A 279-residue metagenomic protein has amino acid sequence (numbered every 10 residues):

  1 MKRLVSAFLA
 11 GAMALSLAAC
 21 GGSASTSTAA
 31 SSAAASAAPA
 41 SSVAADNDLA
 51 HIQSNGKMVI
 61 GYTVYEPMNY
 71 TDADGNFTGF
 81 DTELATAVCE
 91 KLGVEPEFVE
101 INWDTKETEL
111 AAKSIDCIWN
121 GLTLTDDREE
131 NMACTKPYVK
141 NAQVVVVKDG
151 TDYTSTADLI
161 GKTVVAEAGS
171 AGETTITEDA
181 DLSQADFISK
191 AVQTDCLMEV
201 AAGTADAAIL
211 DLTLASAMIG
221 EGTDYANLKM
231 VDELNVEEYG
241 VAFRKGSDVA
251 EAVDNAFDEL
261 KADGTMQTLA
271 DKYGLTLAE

Functional and structural regions predicted by a protein language model:
A18-A35: Bacterial lipoprotein signal-peptidase II cleavage site
S42-G121: Extracytoplasmic small-molecule ligand-binding "clamshell" domains of the periplasmic binding protein/Venus flytrap
A44, S54, A171-A191, A226-M230 (+1 more regions): Ligand-binding clefts/hinges and TM-proximal coupling segments of bilobed small-molecule sensing domains
T82-K91, S170, G240-L277: Extended ligand-binding regions for polar small-molecule ligands
E90, V99-E100, D104-I118, N131-A133 (+3 more regions): Short helices/loops that flank or line small-molecule/ion binding pockets
L122-E130, T175-E178, A201-A202, D206-N235: A ligand-binding cleft/hinge motif common to bilobed small-molecule-binding domains
K140-V147, L212, S216, G220-D258 (+1 more regions): Periplasmic-binding protein-like
V147-V164: Flexible hinge/capping segments at coil-to-helix
